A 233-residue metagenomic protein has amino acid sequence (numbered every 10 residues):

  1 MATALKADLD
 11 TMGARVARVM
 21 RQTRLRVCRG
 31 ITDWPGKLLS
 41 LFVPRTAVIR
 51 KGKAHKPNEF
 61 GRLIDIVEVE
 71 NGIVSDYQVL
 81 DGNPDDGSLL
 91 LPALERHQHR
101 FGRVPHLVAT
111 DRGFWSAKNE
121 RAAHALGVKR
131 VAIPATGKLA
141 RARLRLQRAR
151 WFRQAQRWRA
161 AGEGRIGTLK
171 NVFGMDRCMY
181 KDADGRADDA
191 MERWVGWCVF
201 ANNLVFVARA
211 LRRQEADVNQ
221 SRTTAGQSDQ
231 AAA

Functional and structural regions predicted by a protein language model:
M1-H106, T110-R112, E120-A122, Q227-A231: Polybasic low-complexity intrinsically disordered regions
V27, R150-A233: Basic, amphipathic alpha-helical segments enriched in Lys/Arg and hydrophobic/aromatic residues
V43, S116, R148-A149: Polar helix-capping/helix-linker motif
V69, A93-R96, R100, L126 (+4 more regions): Generic, well-ordered alpha-helical scaffold segments in large soluble proteins
D81, P134-L139: Short, acidic/turn-prone active-site loops that include or flank metal/cofactor- and phosphate-binding residues
S88-P92, A117, R121, G164-G167 (+2 more regions): Feature representing long, continuous alpha-helical segments
G127-A135: Short hydrophobic/aromatic-enriched beta-strand-loop microsegments
L139-Q147: Short, charged, surface-exposed secondary-structure boundary motifs
